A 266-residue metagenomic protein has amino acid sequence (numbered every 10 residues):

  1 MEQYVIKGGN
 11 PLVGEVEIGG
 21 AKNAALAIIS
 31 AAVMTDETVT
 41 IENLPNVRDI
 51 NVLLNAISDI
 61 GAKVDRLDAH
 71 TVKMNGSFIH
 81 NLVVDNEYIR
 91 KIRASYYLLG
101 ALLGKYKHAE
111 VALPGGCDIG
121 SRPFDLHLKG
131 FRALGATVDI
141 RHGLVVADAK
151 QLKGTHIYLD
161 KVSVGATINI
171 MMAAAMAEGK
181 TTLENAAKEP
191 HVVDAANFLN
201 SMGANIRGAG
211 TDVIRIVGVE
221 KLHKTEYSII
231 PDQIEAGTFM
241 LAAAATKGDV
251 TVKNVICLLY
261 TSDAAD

Functional and structural regions predicted by a protein language model:
M1-E17, L54, A62-E87, A136-D160 (+3 more regions): Self-splicing inteins and homing endonuclease
E2-Y4, E17-E42, N51, V64-V72: N-terminal glycine-rich anion-binding loops that anchor highly charged ligand groups
E15, R93-G100, H156-L159, G165-M171 (+2 more regions): Intrinsic, low-complexity N-terminal interaction/targeting segments
E42-L113: Glycine-rich, N-terminal phosphate-binding loop and its surrounding beta-alpha-beta segment
L82-H156: Hydrophobic alpha-helical hairpins/lids featuring a short glycine-rich hinge
I168, M172-T181: Internal alpha/beta core interface subdomains
Y260-D266: Conserved small/polar residues in nucleotide/adenosyl-binding loops
